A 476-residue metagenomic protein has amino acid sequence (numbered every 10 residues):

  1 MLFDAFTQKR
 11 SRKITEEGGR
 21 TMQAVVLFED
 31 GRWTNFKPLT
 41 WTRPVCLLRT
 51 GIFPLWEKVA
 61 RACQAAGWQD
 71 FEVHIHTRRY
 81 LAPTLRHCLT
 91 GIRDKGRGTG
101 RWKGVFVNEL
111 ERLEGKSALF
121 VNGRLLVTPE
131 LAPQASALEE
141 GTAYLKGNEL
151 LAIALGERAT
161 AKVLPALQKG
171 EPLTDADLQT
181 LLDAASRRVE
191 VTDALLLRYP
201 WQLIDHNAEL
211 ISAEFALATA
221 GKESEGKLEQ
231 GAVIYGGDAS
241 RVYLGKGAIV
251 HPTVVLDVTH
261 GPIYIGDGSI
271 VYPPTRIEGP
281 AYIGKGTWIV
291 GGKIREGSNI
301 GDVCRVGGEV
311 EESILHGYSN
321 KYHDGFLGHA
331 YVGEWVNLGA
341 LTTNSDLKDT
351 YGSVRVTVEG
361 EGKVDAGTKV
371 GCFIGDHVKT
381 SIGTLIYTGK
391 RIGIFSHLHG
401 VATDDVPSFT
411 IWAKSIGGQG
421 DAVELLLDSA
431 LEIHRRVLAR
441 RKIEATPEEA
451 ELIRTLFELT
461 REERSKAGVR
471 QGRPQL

Functional and structural regions predicted by a protein language model:
L2-D238, S408-L476: Terminal amphipathic alpha-helical/low-complexity segments used for targeting or macromolecular assembly
G18, C63-G67, E214, A220 (+5 more regions): Generic detector of bulky aromatic hydrophobic side chains
R32-N35, L47-R49, G291-G292, V303-P474: Glycine-rich hexapeptide-repeat left-handed beta-helix
P38-W41, A185, V189, S269 (+4 more regions): Generic, low-specificity signal for short hydrophobic/alpha-helical stretches with a mild N-terminal bias, encompassing
S117, T253, F395: Conserved beta-strand and immediately adjacent loop positions that scaffold enzyme active sites
E223-A239, Y243-G245, I249-G333, K348-D349 (+3 more regions): Extended beta-solenoid/beta-helix repeat architectures
